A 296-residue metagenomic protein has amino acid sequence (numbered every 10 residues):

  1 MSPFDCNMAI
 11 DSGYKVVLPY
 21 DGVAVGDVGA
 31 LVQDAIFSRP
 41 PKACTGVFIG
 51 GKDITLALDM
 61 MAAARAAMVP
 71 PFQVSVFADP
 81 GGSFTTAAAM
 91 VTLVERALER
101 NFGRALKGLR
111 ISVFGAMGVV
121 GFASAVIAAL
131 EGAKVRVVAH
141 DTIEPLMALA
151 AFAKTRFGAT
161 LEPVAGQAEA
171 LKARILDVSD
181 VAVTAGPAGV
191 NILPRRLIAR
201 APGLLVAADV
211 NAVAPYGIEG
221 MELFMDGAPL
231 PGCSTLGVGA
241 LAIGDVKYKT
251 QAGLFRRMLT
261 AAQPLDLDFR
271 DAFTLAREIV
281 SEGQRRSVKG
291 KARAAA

Functional and structural regions predicted by a protein language model:
M1-F72, R270-A296: N-terminal ligand-binding/catalytic initiation module
V23-D27, K52-D59, T85, A89 (+4 more regions): Conserved active-site and cofactor/substrate-binding residues in soluble primary-metabolism enzymes
V69-F77, K107, G232-S234: Glycine/charged-rich beta-loop-alpha catalytic/anionic-binding loops adjacent to active sites
A78-R96: A glycine-rich, Thr/Ser-enriched phosphate-binding loop motif common to dinucleotide/cofactor-binding enzymes
A87, G118-S124, L146, V190-L193 (+1 more regions): Short glycine/serine/threonine-rich phosphate/pyrophosphate-binding segments that cradle anionic phosphate groups
A97-V181: Glycine-rich phosphate/diphosphate-binding loop of Rossmann-like nucleotide-binding domains
A159-G237: Rossmann-like adenosine-cofactor binding region
V213-A296: Adenosine-phosphate binding glycine-rich loop
